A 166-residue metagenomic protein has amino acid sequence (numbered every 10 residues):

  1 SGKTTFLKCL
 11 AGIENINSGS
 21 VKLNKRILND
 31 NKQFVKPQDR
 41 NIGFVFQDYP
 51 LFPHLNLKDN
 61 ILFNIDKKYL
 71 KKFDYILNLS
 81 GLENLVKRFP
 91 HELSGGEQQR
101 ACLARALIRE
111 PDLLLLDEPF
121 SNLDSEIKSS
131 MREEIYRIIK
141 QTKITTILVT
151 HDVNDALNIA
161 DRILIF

Functional and structural regions predicted by a protein language model:
A11: Helix-to-loop junction immediately C-terminal to a conserved catalytic motif
I27-G43: ABC ATPase NBD coupling module
Y69-V86, R137: Conserved ABC ATPase "signature" region
F89-L93, E97-Q99: Conserved ABC ATPase signature
I108-D112: A short, proline-enriched helix->beta-strand linker immediately N-terminal to the Walker B motif in ABC-type P-loop
L114-E118: Catalytic Walker B motif of ABC-type/P-loop ATPase nucleotide-binding domains
K143-V149: Conserved H-loop
